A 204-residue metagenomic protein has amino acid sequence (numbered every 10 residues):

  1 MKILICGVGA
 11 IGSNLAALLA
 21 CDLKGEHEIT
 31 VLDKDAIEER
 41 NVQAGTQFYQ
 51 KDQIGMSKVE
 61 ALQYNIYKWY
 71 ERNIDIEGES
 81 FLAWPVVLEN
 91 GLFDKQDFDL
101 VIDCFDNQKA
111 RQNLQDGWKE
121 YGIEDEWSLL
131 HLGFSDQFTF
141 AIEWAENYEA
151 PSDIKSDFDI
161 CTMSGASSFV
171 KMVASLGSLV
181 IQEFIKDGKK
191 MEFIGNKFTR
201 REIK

Functional and structural regions predicted by a protein language model:
M1-K204: Adenine nucleotide-associated cytosolic modules
